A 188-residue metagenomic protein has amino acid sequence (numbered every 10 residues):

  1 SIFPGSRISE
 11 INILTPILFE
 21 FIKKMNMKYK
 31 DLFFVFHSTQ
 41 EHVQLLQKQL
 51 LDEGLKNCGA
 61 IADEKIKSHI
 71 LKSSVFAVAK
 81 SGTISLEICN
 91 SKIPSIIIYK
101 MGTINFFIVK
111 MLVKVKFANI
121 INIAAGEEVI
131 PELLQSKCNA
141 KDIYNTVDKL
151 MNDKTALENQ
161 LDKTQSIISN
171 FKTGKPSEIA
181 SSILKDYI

Functional and structural regions predicted by a protein language model:
S1-I188: Nucleotide-activated sugar donor-binding and catalytic core shared by glycosyltransferases and related lipid-linked
